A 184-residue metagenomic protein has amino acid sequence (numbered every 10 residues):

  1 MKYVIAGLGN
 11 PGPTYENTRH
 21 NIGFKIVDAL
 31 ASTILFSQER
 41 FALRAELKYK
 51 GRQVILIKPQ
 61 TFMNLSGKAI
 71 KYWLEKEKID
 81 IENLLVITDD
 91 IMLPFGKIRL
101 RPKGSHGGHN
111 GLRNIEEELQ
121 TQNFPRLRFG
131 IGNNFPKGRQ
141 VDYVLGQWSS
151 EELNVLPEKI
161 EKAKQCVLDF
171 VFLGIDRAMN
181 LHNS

Functional and structural regions predicted by a protein language model:
M1-K103, R113-L127, N134-R139, G146 (+1 more regions): Nucleotide and nucleotide-moiety/phosphate-recognizing core
G108-G111: Hydrophobic alpha-helical segments within soluble ligand-binding/sensing domains
